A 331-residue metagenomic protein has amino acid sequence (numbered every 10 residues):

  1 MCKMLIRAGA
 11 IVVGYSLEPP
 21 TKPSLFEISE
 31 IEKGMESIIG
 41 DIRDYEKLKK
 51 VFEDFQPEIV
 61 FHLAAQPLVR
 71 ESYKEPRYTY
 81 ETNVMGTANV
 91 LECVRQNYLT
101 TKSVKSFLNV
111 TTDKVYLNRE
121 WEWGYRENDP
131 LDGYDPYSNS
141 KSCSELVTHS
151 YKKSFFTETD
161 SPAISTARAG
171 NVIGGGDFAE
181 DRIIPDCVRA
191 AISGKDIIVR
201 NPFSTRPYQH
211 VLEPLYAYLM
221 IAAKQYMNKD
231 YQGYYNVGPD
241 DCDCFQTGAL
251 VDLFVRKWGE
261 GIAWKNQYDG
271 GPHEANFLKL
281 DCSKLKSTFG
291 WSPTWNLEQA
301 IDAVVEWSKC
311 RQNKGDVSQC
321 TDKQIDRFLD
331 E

Functional and structural regions predicted by a protein language model:
M1-A169, I173, F328: N-terminal Rossmann-like NAD(P)+-binding domain of SDR-like oxidoreductases, especially those catalyzing
R7, L297-E331: Amphipathic terminal alpha-helices
E75, C93, N97, S154 (+4 more regions): Generic structural signal for alpha-helix termini and adjacent loop/cap motifs
R119-G124, N128, P136, E145-Y226 (+2 more regions): NAD(P)-dependent short-chain dehydrogenase/reductase
D196-V199, I221-V237, Q312-C320: Core catalytic loop region at the nicotinamide-binding pocket of NAD(P)H-dependent oxidoreductases
V211, G233-Y234, G270-S292, N313: Conserved C-terminal active-site "lid" loop/helix of NAD(P)H-dependent oxidoreductases that clamps the redox cofactor
P214-Y218, V237, L250, L285 (+1 more regions): Non-catalytic, hydrophobic alpha-helical segments
Q232-N236, G248-V251, G259-F277, S318-R327: C-terminal "lid/loop" region of Rossmann-like NAD(P)-dependent oxidoreductases
